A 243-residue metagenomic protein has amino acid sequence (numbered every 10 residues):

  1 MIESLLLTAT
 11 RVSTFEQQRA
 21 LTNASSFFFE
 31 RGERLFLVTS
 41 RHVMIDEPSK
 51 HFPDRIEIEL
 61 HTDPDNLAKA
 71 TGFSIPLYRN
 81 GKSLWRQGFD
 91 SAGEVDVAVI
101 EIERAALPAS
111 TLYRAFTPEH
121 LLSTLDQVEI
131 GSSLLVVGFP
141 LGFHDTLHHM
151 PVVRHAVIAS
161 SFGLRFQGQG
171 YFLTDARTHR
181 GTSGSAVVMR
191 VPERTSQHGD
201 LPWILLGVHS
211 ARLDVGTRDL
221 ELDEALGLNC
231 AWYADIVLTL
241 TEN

Functional and structural regions predicted by a protein language model:
I2-E16: A short, Trp-centered hydrophobic/proline-enriched beta-strand micro-motif
T10, T14, T22-N23, E30-G32 (+5 more regions): Serine endopeptidase catalytic core focused on the charge-relay Asp
Q17, P48-S49, T146-M150, Q197-G199: Short consensus segments that form the blades of beta-propeller domains, in both extracellular/periplasmic
Q18-A20, W203: Residue-level signal for glycine
E33-F36, M44-I45: Primarily extracytoplasmic ectodomains and periplasmic/lumenal surface modules that are beta-strand-rich
S40-V43, G138, L206-V215: Short beta->alpha transition motifs characteristic of CBS
L173-V208: Catalytic nucleophile loop of clan PA
S196, D214-L220: Short active-site-adjacent structural elements
